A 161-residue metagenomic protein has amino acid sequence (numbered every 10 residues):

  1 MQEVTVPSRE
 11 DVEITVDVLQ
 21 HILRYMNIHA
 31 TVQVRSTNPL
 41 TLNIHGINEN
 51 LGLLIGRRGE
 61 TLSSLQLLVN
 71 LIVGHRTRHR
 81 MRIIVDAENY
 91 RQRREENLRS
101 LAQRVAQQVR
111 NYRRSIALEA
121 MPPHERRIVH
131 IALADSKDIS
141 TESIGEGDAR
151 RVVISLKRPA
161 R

Functional and structural regions predicted by a protein language model:
M1-R161: RNA-contacting regions in translation and RNA-metabolism proteins, encompassing KH/S1 modules where present
